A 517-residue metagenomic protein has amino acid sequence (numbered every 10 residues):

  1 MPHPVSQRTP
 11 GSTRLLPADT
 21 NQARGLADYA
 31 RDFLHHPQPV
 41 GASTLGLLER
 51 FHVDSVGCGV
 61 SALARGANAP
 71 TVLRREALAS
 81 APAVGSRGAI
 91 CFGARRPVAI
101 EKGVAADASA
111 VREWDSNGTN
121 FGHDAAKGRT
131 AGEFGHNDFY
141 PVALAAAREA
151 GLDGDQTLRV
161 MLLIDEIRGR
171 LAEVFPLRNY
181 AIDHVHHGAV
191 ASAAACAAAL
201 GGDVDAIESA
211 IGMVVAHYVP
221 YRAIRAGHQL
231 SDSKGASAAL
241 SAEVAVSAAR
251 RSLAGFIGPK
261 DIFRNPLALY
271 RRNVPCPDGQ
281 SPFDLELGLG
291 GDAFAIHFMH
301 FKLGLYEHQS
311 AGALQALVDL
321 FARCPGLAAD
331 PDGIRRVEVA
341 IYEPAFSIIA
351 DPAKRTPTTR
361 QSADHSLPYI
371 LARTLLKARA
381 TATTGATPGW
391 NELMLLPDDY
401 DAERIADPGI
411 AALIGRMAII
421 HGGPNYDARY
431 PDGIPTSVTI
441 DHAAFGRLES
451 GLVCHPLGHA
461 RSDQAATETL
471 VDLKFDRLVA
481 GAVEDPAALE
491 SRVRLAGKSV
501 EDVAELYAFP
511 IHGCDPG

Functional and structural regions predicted by a protein language model:
P2-G132, S233-E243, R250-G517: Terminal-appendage/accessory-domain detector
L47-F51, D138, Q156, V160 (+4 more regions): Residue-level detector of well-ordered alpha-helical segments, enriched for hydrophobic/aromatic packing positions
E49-R50, K127-Y140, E149-L158, D183 (+6 more regions): Conserved, well-structured ligand/cofactor-binding cores
G59-A62, V142-A150, A193-L200, A248-S252 (+2 more regions): Well-ordered alpha-helical scaffold segments within catalytic/enzyme domains
H136-L144, G188-A195, A242-S247, S310-L314 (+1 more regions): Well-ordered alpha-helical segments within folded domains of soluble proteins
F139-Y140, E166, A216-P220, G288-D292 (+1 more regions): Short connector loops/turns at beta-strand edges and beta->alpha or beta->beta junctions
A147-E243, S247, D261, P266: Glycine-rich, mobile lid/loop segments that gate access to catalytic sites or pores
